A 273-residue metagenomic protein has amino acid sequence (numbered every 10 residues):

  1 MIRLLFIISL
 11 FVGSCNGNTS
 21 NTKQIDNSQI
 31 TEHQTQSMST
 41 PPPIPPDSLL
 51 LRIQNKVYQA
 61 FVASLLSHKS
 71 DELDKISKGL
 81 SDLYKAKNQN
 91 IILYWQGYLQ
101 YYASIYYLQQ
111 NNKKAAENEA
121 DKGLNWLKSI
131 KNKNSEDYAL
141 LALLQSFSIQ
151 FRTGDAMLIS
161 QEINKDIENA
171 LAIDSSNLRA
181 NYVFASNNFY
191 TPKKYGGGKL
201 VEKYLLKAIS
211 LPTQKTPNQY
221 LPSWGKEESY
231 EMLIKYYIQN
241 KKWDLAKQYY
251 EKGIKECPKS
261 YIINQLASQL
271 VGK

Functional and structural regions predicted by a protein language model:
N16-Y102: N-terminal leader/linker segments that initiate helical-solenoid repeat arrays
A60-L65, Y102-N112, A142, F147-A156 (+3 more regions): Short coil/turn linking the two alpha-helices of tandem helical-hairpin repeats
L65-G79, N112-N125, A156-N164, G197-P212: Helix-turn-helix repeat elements of alpha-solenoid scaffolds
K85-A86, I130-K133, I173, L211 (+1 more regions): Structural marker of alpha-solenoid helical repeat scaffolds
Q89-I91, N134-D137, N177, K226 (+1 more regions): Residue-level recognition of tetratricopeptide repeat
P217-K273: Terminal, low-structured helical/coil segments at or just beyond the last alpha-helical repeat
